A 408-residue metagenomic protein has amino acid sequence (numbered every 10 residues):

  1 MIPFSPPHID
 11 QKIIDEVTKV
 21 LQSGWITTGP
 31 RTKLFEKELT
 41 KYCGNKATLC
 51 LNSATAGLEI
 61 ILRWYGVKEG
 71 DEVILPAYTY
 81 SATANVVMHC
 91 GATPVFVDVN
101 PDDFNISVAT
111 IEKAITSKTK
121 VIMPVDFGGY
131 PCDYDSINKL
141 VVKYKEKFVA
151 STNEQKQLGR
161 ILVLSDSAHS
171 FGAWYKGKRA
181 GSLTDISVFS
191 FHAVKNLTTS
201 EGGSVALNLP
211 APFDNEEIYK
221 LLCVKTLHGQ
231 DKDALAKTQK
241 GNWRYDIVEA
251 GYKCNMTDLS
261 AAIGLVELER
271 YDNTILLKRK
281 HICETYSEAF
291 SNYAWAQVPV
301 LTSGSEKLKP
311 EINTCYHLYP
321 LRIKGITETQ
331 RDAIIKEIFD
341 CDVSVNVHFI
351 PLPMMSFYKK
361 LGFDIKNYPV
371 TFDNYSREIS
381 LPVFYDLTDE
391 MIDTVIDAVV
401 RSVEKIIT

Functional and structural regions predicted by a protein language model:
M1-I26, P30, D246-V248, P382: N-terminal "arm"/small-domain region of PLP-dependent enzymes with the aminotransferase-like
I9, T27, T79, D102-D103 (+4 more regions): Glycine-/small-residue-rich active-site loops that bind phosphorylated ligands and cofactors
W25-E72, V86-C90, F96, K145 (+2 more regions): Phosphate-binding glycine-rich loop
K33-K37, N45-K46, A109, V121-V125 (+4 more regions): PLP-dependent aminotransferase class I/II
R63, V67-S167, W174: PLP-dependent aminotransferase-like
I74, V95, L162-L164, V188 (+2 more regions): Structural detector of well-ordered beta-strand residues that form the stable sheet scaffold of enzyme domains
S151-T198, W243-I247: Conserved active-site segment immediately N-terminal to the catalytic lysine that forms the internal aldimine
V188-F189, T198, G203-A206, C254 (+1 more regions): Short glycine- and hydrophobic/aromatic-rich loop-to-beta-strand nucleating segment in the catalytic cores
